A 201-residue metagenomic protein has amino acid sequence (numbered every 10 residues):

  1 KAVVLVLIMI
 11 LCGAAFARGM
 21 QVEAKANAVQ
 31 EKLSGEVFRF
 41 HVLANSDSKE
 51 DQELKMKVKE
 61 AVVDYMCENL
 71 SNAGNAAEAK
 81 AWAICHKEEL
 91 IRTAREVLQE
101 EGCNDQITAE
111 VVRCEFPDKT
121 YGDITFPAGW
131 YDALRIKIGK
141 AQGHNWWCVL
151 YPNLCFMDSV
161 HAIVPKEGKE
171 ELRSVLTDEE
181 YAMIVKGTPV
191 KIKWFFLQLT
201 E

Functional and structural regions predicted by a protein language model:
A2-R18: Hydrophobic membrane-insertion alpha-helices, especially the h-region of bacterial N-terminal signal peptides
R18-E31: Aromatic-capped interface at the extracytoplasmic side of an N-terminal signal-anchor transmembrane helix
E36-K87: Early exported N-terminus immediately downstream of N-terminal targeting peptides
N45-D47, C114, G139-A141, N153 (+1 more regions): Generic structural motif
K49-D51, D118, N145, M157: Intrinsically disordered, low-complexity acidic/polar segments
A77-V149: Mid-length scaffold segments of soluble, non-membrane domains
I124-K186: Soluble extracytoplasmic domains of inner/organellar membrane proteins
A182-E201: Short flanking/linker segments adjacent to small metal-binding domains or redox-active Cys/His motifs
